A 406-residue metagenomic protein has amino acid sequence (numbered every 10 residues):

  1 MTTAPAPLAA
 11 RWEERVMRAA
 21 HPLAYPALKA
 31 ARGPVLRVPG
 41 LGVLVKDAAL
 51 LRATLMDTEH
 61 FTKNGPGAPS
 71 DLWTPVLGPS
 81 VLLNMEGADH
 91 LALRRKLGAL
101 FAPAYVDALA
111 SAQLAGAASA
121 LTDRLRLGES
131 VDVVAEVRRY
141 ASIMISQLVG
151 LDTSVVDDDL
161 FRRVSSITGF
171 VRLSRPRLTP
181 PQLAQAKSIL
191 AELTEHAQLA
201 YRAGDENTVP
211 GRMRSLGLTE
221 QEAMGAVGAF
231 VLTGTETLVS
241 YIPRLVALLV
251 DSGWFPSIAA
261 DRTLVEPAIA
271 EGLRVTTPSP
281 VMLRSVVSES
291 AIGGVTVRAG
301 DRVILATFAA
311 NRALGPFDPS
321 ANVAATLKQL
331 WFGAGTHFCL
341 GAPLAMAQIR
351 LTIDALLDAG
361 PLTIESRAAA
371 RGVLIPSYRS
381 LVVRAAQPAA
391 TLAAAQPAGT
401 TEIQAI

Functional and structural regions predicted by a protein language model:
M1-I406: Cytochrome P450
